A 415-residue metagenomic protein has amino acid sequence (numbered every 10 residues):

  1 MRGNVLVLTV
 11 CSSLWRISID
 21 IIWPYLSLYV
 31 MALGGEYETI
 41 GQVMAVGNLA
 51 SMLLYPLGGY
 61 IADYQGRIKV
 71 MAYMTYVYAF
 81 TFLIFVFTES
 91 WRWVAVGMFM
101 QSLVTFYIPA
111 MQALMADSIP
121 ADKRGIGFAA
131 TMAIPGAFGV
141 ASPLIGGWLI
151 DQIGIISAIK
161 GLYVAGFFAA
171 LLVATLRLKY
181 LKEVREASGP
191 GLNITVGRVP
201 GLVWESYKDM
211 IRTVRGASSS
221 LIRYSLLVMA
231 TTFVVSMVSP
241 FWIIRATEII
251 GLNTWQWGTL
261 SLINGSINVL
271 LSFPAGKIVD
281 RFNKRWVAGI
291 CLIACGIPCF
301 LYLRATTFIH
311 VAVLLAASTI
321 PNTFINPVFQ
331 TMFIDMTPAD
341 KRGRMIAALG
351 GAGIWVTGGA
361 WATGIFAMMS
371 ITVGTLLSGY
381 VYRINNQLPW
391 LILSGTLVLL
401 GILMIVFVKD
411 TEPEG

Functional and structural regions predicted by a protein language model:
M1-M52, S219-S261: Helix-loop boundary and gating motifs at the non-cytosolic
M1-R2, E183-S225: Juxtamembrane intracellular "pre-TM" segments in multi-pass secondary transporters
S13, T81, R92-F106, H310-F324: Hydrophobic core of transmembrane alpha-helices in multi-pass small-molecule transporters, especially MFS/SLC-type
L54-G66, I150, L271-N283, Y382: Helix-to-loop junctions at the C-terminal end of transmembrane segments in multipass secondary transporters
K69-I84, F167, W286-L301, S394-G395: Structural signature of the two symmetry-related core transmembrane helices
G97-P135: Cytoplasmic helix-loop-helix junction between adjacent transmembrane helices in 12-TM secondary transporters
D151-F168, L376-L397: A membrane-interface helix-boundary motif in multi-pass transporters
F167-P190, L400-V408: C-terminal membrane-cytosol helix-exit motif in multi-pass small-molecule transporters
